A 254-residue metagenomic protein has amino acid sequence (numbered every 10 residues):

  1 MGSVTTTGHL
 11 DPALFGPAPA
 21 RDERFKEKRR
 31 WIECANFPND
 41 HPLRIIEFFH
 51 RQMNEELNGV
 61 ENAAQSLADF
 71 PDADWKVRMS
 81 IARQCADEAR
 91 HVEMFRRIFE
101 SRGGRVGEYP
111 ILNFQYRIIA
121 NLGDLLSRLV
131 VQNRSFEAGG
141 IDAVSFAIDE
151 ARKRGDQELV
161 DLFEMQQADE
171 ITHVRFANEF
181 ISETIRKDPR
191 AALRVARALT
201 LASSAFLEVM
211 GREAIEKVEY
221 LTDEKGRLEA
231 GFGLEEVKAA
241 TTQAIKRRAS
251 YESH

Functional and structural regions predicted by a protein language model:
M1-H254: Non-heme di-metal
